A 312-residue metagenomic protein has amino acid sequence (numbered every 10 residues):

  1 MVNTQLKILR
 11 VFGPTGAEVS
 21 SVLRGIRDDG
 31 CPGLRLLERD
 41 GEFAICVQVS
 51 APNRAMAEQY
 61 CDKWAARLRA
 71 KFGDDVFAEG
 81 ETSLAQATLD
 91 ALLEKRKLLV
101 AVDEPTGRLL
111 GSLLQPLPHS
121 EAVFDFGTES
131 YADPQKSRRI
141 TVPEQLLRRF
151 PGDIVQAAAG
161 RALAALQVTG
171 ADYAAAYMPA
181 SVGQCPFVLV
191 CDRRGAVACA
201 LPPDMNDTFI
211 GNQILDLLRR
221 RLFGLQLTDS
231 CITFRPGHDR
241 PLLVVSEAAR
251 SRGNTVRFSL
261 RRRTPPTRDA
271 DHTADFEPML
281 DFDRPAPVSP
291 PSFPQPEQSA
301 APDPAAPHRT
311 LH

Functional and structural regions predicted by a protein language model:
M1-G41, C61: Accessory alpha-helical/coil subdomains and C-terminal extensions that flank or cap enzyme catalytic cores
P32, F43, Q184-V188: Change "...and in nucleic-acid phosphodiester-cleaving endonucleases..." to "...and in nucleic-acid processing enzymes
L34, A175-P179, P278: Broad, structure-driven detector of short, well-ordered beta-strand segments within folded domains
D40, A51, C191-G195: Short acidic-glycine loop/turn motifs at beta-strand connectors
F43-E58: Terminal amphipathic helices with adjacent charged low-complexity linkers/tails
M56-R261, H312: Short alpha-helical segments enriched in small residues
L260, A274-H312: Long, low-complexity, intrinsically disordered segments
R263-P265: Short linear motifs centered on serine/threonine within intrinsically disordered regions that correspond to eukaryotic
